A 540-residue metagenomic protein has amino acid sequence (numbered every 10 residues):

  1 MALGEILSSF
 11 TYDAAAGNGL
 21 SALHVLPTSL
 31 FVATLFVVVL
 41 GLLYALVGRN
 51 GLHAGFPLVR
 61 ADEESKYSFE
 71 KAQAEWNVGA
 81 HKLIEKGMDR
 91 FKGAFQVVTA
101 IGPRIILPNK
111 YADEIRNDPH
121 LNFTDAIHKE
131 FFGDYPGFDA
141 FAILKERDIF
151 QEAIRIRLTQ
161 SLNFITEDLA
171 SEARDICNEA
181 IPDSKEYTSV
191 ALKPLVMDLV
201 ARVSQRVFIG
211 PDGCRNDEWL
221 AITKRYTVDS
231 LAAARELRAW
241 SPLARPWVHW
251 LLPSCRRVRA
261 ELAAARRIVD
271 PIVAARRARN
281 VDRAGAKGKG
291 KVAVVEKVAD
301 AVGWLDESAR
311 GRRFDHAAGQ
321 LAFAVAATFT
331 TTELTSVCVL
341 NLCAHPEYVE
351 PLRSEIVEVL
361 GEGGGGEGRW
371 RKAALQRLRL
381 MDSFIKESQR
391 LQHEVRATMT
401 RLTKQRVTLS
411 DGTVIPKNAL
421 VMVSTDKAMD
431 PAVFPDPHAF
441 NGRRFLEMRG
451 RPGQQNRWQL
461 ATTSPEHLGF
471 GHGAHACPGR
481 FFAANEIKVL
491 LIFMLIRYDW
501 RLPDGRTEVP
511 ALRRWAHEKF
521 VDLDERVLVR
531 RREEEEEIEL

Functional and structural regions predicted by a protein language model:
A2-L23, P27, F31-E146, E466: N-terminal membrane-proximal hinge/A-helix region immediately C-terminal to the signal-anchor transmembrane segment
Q73-E85, G366-T413, V423-D426: Conserved cytochrome P450 K-helix E-x-x-R motif and the immediately C-terminal K′/meander segment
V98-P103, N109-D113, N117-I209: Charged/polar low-complexity intrinsically disordered regions
T166-E333: Cytochrome P450 heme-thiolate monooxygenase catalytic core
T331-S354: Classical protein tyrosine phosphatase
Y348, T463, A474, R480-E518: Cytochrome P450 heme-binding "Cys pocket" and the immediately downstream C-terminal segment
K417, M422-V423, V529: A generic structural signal for residues embedded in beta-strands
V423-R457: Conserved cytochrome P450 K-helix/beta-meander segment immediately N-terminal to the heme-binding cysteine loop
